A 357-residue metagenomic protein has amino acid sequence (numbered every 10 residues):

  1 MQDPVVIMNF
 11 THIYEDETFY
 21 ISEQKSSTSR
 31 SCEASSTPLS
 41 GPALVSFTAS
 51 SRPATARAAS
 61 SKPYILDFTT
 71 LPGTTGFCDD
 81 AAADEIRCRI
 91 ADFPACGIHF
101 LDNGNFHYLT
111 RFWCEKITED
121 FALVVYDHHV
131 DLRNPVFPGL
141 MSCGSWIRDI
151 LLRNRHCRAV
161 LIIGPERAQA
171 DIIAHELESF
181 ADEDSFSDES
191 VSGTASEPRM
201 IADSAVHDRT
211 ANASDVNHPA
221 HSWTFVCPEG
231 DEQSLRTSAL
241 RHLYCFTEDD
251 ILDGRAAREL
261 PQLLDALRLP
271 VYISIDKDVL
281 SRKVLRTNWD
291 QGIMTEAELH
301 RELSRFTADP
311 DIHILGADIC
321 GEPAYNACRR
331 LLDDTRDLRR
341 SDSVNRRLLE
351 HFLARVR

Functional and structural regions predicted by a protein language model:
Q2-R30, P38-L101, N105-A122, S142-S145 (+5 more regions): Catalytic cores of soluble, metal-dependent hydrolases
L123-P135, W146: Long, hydrophobic, well-ordered secondary-structure blocks that form the structural core and pocket-lining surfaces
P135-F137, I173-A174: Metal-dependent catalytic neighborhoods of phosphoester/phosphodiester hydrolases
S192: Alpha/beta-hydrolase fold active-site neighborhood
